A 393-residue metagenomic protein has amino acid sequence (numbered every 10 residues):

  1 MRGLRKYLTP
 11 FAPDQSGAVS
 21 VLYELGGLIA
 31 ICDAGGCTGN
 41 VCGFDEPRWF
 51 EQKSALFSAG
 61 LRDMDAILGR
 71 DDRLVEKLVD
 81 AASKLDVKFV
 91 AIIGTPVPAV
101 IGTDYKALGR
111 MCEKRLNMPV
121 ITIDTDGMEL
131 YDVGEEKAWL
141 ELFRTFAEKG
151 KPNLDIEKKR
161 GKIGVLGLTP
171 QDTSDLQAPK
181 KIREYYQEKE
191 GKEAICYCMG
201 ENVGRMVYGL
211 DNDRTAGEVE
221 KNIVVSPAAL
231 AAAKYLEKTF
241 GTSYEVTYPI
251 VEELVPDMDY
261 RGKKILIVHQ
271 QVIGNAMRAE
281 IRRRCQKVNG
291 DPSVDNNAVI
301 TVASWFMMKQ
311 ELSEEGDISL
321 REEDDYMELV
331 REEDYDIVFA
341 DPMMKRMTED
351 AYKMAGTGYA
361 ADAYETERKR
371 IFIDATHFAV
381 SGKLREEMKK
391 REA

Functional and structural regions predicted by a protein language model:
M1-A393: An N-terminal assembly and electron-transfer interface module characteristic of large anaerobic redox and radical
